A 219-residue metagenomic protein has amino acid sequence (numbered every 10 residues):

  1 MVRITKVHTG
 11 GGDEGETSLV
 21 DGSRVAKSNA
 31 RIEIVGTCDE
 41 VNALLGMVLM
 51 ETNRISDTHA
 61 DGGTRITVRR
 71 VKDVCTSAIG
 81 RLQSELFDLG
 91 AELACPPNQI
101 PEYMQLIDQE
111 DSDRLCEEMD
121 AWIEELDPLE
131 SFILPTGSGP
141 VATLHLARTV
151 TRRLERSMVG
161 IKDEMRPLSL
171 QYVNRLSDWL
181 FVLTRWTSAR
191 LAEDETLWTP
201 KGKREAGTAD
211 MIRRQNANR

Functional and structural regions predicted by a protein language model:
M1-R219: Phosphate/pyrophosphate-binding loop motifs in nucleotide- or prenyl diphosphate-using proteins
